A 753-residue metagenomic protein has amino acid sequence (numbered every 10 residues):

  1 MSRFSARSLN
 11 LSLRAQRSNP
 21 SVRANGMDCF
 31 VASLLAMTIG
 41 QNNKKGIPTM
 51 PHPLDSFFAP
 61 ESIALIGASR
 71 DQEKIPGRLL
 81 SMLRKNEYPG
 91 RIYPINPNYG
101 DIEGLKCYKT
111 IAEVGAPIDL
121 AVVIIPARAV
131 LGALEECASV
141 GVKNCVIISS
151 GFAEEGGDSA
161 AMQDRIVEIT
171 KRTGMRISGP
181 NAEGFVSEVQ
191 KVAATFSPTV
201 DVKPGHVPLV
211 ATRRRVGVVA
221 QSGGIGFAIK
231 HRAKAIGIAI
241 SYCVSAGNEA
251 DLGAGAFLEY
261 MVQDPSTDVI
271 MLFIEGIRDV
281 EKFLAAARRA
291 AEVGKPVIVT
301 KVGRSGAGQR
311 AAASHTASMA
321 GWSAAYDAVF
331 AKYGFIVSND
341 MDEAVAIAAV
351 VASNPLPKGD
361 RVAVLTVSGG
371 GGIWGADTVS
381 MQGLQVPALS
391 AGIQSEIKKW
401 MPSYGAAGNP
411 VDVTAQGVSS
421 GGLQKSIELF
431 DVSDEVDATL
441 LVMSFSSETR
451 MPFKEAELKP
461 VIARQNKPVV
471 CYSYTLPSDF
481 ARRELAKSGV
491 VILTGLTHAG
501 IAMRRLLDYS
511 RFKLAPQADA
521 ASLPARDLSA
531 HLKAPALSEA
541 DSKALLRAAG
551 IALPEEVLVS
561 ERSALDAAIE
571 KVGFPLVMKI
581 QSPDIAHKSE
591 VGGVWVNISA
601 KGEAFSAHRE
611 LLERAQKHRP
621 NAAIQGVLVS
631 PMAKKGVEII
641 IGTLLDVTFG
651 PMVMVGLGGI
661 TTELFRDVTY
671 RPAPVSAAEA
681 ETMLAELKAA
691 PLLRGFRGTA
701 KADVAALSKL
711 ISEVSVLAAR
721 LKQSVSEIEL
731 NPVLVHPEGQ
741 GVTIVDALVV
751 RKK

Functional and structural regions predicted by a protein language model:
M1, R7-L9, R17-G26, L35-Q41: A cross-taxon signal for low-complexity, glycine/charged-rich
M1-F4, D28-C29, S56-F57, G151: Intrinsic disorder/low-structure terminal segments
R3, L11-A15, A36-M37, A525 (+2 more regions): Generic detector of low-complexity/intrinsically disordered segments and short hydrophobic N-terminal stretches
R3, N10-L13, N19, K74 (+1 more regions): General helical secondary-structure elements
S8-L9, S33-L34, M261, A287: Prokaryotic Sec-type signal peptides and long signal-anchor helices with extended Leu/Ile/Val-rich h-regions
L9, L34-L35, L134, L707: Generic leucine side-chain signal with a strong bias for well-ordered alpha-helical environments
R14, C29-V31: N-terminal basic, low-structured, amphipathic or hydrophobic segments
G46-K753: Catalytic-core regions of core metabolic enzymes, especially those transforming organic acids/acyl-group intermediates
